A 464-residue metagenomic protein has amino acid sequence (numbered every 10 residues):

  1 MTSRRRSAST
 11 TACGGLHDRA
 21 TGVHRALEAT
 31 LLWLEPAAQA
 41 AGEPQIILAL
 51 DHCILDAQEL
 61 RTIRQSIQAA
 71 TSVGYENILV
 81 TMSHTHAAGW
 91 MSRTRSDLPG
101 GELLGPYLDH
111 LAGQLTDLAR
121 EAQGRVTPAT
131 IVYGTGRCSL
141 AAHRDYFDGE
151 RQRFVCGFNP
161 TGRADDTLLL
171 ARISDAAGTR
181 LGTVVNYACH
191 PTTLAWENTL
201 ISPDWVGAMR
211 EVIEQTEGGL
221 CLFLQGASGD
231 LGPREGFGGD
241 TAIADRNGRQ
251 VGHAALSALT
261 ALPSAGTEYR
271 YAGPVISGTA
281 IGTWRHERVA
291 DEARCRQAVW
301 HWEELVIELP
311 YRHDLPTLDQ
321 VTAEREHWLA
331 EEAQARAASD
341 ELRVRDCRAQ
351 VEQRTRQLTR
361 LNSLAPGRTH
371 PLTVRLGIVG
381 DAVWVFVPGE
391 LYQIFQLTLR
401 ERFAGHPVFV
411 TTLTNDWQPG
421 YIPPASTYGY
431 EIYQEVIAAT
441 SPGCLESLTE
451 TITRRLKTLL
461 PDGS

Functional and structural regions predicted by a protein language model:
M1-S464: Non-catalytic substrate/cofactor recognition surfaces at enzyme active-site rims
